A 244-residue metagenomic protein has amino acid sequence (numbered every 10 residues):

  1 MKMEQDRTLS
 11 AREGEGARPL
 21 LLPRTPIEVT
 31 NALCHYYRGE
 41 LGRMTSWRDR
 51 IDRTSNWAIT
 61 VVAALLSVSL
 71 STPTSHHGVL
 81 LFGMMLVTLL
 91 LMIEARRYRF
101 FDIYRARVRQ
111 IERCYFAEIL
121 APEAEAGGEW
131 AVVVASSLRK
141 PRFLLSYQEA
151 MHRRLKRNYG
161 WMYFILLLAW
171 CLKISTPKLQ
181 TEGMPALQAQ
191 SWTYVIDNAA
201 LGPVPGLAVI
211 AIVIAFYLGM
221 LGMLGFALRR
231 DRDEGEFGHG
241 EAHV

Functional and structural regions predicted by a protein language model:
M1-T30, D102-G128: Short, non-transmembrane cytosolic segments of multipass membrane proteins
L20-S71, P203-L207, V213: Cytosolic-side membrane-entry/anchor segment at the start of a transmembrane helix
P23, I27-R38, E125-P141: Extended non-transmembrane interhelical loops and adjacent amphipathic helices of multipass membrane proteins
G42-D52, E129-L168, P203-G206: Loop-to-transmembrane boundary segments
V61-V79, L166-Y194: Juxtamembrane "helix exit" motif at the C-terminal ends of alpha-helical transmembrane segments in multi-pass membrane
V79-V87: Hydrophobic core segments of alpha-helical transmembrane domains in multi-pass membrane proteins
L86-A135, L221-E236: Inner-leaflet juxtamembrane helices
K173-V244: Alpha-helical transmembrane anchor segments
